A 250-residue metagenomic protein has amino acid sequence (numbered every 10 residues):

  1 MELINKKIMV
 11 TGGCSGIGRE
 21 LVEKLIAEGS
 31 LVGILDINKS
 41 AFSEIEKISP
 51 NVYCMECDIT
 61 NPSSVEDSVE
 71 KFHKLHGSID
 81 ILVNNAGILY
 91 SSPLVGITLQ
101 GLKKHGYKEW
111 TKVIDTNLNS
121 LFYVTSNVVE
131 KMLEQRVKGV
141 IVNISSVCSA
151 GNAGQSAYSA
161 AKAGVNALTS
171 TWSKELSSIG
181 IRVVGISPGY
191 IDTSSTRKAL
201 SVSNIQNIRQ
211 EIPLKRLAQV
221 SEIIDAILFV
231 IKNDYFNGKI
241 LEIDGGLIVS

Functional and structural regions predicted by a protein language model:
L3-G33: Canonical Rossmann dinucleotide-binding motif of NAD(H)/NADP(H)-dependent dehydrogenases/reductases, specifically
C57-S68, Y107, E222: The beta1-alpha1 cofactor-binding region of Rossmann-like NAD(H)/NADP(H)-dependent oxidoreductases
I88, L102-Y123, V142, V165: Catalytic Tyr-X3-Lys loop
L89-T111, G154-A157, R197-L200: Conserved mid-core segment of classical short-chain dehydrogenase/reductases
T125, A161: Active-site helix of classical SDR
E130, S173-E175: Alpha-helical segment proximal to the catalytic Tyr-Lys
S177-R182, F236-G238: Short, small/polar-rich loop/turn modules that mediate ligand/substrate recognition or access, typified
R216-I243, I248: C-terminal substrate-recognition "lid" of short-chain dehydrogenase/reductases
